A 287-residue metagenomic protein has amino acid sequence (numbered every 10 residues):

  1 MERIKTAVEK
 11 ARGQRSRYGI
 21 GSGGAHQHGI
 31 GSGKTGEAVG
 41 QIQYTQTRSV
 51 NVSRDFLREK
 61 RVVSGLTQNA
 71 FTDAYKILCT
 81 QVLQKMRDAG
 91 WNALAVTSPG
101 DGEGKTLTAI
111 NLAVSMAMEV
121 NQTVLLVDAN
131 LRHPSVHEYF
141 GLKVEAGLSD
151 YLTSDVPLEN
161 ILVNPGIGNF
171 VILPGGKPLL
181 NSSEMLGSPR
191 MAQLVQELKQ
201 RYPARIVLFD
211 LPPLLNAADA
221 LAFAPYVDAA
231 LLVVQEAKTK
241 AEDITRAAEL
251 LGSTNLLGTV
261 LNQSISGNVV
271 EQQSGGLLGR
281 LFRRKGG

Functional and structural regions predicted by a protein language model:
M1-G287: P-loop NTP-binding module
